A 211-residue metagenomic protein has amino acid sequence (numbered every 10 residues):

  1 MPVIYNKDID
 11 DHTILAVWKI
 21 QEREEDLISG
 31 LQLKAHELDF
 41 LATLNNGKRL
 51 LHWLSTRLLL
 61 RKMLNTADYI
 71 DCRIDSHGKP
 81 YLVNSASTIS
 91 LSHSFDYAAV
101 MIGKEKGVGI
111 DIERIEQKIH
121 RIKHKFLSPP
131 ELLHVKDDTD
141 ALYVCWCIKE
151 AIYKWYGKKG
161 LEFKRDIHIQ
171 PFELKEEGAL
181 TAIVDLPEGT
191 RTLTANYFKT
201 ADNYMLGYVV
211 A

Functional and structural regions predicted by a protein language model:
M1-A211: Core catalytic alpha/beta fold that binds nucleotide/phospho-ligands
